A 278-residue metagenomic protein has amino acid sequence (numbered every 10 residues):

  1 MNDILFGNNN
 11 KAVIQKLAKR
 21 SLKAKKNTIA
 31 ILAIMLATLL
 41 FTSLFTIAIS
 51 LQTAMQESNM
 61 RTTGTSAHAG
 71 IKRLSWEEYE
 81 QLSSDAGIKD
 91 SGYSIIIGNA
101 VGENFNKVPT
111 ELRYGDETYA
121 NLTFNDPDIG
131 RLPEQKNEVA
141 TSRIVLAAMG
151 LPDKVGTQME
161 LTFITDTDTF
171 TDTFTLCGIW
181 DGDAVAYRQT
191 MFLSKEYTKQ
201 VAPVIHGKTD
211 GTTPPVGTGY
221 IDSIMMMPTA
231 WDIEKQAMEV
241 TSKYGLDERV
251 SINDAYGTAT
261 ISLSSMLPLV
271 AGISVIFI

Functional and structural regions predicted by a protein language model:
M1, T28-I29, T213-G217, I221-T229 (+1 more regions): Short intrinsically disordered, low-complexity coil segments enriched in acidic
M1-L39: N-terminal Sec/SRP start-transfer signal
N9-V13, T46, T171: Charged, alpha-helix-enriched surfaces in structured cytosolic catalytic cores of large nucleotide-utilizing machines
A12, K16, G257-T260, I273: Alpha-helical membrane and juxtamembrane elements of multi-pass inner-membrane transport and channel proteins
A24-T53, T260-I278: Hydrophobic alpha-helical transmembrane segments of multi-pass inner-membrane transport and secretion
A48-T258: Basic-flanked hydrophobic alpha-helices used for secretion and membrane insertion
